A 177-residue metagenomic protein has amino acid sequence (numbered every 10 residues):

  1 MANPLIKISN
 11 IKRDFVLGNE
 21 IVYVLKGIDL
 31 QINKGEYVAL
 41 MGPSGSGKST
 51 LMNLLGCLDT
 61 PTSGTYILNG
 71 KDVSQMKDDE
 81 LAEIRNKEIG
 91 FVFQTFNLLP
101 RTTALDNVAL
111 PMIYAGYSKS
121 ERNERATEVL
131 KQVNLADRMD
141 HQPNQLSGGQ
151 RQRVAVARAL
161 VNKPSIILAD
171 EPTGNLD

Functional and structural regions predicted by a protein language model:
P4-D177: ABC family nucleotide-binding domain
